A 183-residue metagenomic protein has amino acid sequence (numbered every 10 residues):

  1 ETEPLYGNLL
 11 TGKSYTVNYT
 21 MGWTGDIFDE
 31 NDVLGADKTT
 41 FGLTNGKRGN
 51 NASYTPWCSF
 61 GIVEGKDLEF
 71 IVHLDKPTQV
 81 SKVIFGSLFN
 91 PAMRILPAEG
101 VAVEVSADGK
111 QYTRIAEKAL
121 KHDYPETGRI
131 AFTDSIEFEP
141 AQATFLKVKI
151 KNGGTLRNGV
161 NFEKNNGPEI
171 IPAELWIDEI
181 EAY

Functional and structural regions predicted by a protein language model:
E1-Y6, R48-A116, I130-Y183: Aromatic, loop-rich ligand-recognition surfaces of beta-strand-rich domains
P4-R48: Predominantly extracellular/luminal regions of secreted and cell-surface proteins, especially disulfide-bonded
T20-F28, H122-A131: Short, surface-exposed linear segments at secondary-structure transitions and domain or protein termini
R114-Y124: Solvent-exposed serine/threonine-rich low-complexity stretches and specific carbohydrate-binding patches
